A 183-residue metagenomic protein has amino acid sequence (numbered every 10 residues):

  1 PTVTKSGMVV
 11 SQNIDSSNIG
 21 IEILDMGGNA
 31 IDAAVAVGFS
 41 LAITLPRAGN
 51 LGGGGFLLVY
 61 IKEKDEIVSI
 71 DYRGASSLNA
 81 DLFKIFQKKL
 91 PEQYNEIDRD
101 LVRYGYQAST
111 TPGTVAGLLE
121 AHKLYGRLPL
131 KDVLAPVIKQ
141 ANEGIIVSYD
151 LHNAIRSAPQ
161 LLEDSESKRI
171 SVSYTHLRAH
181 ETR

Functional and structural regions predicted by a protein language model:
P1-N18, E22, A30-I31, V35-R178: Noncatalytic scaffold domains of N-terminal-nucleophile
A179-R183: A short, hydrophobic C-terminal helix/tail in secreted or cell-surface proteins
